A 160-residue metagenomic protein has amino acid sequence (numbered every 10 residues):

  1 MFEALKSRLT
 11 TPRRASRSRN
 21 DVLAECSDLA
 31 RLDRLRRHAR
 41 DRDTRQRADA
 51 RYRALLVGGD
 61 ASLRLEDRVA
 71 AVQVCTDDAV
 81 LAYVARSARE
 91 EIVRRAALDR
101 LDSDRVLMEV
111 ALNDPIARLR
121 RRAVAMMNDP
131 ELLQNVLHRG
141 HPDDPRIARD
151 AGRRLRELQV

Functional and structural regions predicted by a protein language model:
M1-V160: Alpha-helical scaffold segments
